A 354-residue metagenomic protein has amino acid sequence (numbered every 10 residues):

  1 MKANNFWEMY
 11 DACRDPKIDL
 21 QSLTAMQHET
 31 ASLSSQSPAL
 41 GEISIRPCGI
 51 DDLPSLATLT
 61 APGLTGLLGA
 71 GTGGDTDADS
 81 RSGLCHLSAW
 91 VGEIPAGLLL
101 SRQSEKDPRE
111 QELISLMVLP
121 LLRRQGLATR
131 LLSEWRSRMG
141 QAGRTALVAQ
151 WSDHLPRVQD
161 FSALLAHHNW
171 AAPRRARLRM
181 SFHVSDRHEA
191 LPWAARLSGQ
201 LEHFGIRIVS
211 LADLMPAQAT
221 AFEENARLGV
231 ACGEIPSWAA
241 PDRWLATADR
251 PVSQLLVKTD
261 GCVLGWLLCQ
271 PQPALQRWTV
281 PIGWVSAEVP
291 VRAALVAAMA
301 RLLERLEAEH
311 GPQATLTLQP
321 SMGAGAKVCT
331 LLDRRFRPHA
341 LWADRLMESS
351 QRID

Functional and structural regions predicted by a protein language model:
L23-D75, S82, P192-S237: Short amphipathic alpha-helix that is part of the acyltransferase structural core
Q27, A163-A194, E304-D354: Active-site/acyl-donor-binding loops of N-acyltransferases
G63-V91, A96-Q111, L116, V230-G283: A conserved beta-strand-loop-helix scaffold within acyl/acetyltransferase catalytic domains
Q111, M139-H154, A308-S321: Conserved GNAT acetyl-CoA-binding A-motif
V118, R124-Q141, P290-E307: Conserved acetyl-CoA-binding loop-helix of GNAT-fold acetyltransferases
W135-M139, R144-Q150, R157-F182: Hydrophobic, ordered structural segments
